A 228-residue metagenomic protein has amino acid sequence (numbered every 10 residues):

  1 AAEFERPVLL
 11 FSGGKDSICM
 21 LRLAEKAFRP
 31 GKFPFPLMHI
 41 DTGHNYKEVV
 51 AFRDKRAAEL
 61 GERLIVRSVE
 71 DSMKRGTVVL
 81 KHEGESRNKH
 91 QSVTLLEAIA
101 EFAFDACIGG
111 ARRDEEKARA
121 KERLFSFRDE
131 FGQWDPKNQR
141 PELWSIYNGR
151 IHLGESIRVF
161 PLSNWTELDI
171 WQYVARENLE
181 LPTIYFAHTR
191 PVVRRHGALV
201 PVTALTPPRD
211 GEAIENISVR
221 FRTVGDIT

Functional and structural regions predicted by a protein language model:
A1-L10, K15-T228: Nucleotide-activated chemistry modules centered on ATP-dependent adenylation/adenylyltransferase
